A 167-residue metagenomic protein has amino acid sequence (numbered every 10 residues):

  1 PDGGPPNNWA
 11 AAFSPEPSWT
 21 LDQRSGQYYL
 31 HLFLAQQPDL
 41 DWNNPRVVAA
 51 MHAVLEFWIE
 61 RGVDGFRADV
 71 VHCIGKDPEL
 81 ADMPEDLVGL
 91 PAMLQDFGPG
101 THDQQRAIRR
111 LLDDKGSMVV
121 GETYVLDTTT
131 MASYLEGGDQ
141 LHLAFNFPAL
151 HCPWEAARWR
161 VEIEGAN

Functional and structural regions predicted by a protein language model:
P1-E56, E60, H72-L126: Acidic/aromatic-lined carbohydrate-recognition and catalytic surfaces of CAZymes acting on diverse glycans
P1-W9, Q105-N167: Conserved alpha/beta catalytic core and glycan-binding cleft of carbohydrate-active enzymes
F66-A68: Hydrophobic residues within beta-strands of alpha/beta enzymes
